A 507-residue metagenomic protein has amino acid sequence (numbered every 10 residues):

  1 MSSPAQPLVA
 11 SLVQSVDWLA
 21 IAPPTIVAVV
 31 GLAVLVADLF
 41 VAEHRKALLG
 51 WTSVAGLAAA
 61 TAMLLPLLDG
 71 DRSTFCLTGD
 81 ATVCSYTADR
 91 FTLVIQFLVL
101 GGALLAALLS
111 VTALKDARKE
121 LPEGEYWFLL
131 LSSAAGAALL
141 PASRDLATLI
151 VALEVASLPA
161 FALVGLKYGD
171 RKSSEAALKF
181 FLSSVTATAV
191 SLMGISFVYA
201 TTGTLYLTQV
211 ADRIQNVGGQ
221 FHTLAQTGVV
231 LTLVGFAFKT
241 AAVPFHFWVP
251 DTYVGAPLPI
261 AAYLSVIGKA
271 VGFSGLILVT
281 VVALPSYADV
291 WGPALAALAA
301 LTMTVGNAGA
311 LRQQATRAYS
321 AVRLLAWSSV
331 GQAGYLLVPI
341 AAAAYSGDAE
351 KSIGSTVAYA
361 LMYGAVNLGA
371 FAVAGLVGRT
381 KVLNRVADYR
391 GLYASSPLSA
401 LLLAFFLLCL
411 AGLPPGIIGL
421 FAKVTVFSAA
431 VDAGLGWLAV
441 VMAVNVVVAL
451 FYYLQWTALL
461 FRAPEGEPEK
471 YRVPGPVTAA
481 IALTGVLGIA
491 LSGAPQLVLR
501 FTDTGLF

Functional and structural regions predicted by a protein language model:
M1-F507: Alpha-helical transmembrane segments of multi-pass membrane proteins predominantly involved in bioenergetics
